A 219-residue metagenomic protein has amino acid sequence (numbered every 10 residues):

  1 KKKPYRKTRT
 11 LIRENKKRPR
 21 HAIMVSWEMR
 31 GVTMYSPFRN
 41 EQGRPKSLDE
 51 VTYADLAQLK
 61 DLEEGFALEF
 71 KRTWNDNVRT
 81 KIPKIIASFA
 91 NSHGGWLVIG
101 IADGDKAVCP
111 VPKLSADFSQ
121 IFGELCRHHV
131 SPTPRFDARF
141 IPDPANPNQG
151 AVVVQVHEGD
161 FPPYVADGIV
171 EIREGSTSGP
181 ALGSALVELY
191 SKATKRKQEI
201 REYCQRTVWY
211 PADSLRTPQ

Functional and structural regions predicted by a protein language model:
K2-K3, K7-T8, N15-K17: Polybasic, lysine-rich low-complexity intrinsically disordered segments
R13, K17, H21-Q219: Conserved N-terminal catalytic/coupling substructures associated with nucleotide/phosphate chemistry
